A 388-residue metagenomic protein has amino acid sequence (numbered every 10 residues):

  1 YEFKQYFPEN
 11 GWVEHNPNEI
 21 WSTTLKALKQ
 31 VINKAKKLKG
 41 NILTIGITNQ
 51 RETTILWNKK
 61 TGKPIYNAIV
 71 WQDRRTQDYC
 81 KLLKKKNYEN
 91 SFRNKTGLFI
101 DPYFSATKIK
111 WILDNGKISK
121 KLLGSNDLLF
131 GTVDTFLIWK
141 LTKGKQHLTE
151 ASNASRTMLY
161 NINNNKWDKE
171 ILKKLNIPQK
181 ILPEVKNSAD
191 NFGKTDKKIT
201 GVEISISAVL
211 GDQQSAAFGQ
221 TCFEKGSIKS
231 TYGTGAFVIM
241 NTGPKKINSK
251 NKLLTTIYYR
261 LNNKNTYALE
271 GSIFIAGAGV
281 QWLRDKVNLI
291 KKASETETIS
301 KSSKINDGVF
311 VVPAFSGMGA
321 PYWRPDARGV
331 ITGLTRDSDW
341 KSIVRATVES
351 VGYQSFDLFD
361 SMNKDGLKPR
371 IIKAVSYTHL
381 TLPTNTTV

Functional and structural regions predicted by a protein language model:
Y1, Y6, I69-T76, G235-A236: Short, acidic/turn-prone active-site loops that include or flank metal/cofactor- and phosphate-binding residues
Y1-E2, I20, T24, L28 (+12 more regions): N-terminally biased helix-coil "hinge/interface" segments that flank
Y1-Y66, N94, E184, T200-A208: N-terminal glycine/serine-rich phosphate-binding loop of ATP-dependent small-molecule kinases, especially carbohydrate
N16, D73, D212: Short, conserved phosphate/pyrophosphate- and ester-handling motifs at nucleotide-, phospho-/glycolipid
A35-W71, F99-S105, D134, I138-N161 (+3 more regions): Short beta-strand-loop/turn "lid" adjacent to the catalytic site in phosphate-handling enzymes
Q77, K84-L98, Y103-H147, M158-K169 (+3 more regions): Active-site core segments that coordinate phosphate-bearing ligands/cofactors across diverse enzyme families
L182-N191, E297-K301: Short linear loop/turn motifs
